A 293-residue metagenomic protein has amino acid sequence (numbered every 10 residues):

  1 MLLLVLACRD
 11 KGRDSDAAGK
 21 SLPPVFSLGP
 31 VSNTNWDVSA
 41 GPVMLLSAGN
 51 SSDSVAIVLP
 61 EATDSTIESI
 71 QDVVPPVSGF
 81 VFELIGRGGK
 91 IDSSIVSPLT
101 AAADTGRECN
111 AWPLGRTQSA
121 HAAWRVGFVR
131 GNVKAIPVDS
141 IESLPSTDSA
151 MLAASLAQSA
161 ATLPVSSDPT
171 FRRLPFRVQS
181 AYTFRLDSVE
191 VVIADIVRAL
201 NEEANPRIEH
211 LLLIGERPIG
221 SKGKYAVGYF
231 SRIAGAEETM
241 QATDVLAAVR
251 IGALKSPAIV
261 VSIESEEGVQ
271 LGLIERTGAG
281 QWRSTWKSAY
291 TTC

Functional and structural regions predicted by a protein language model:
L4-A7: C-terminal motif of bacterial Sec signal peptides marking the signal peptidase cleavage site
K11-C293: Exposed acidic/polar residues on beta-strands and adjacent loops within beta-sheet cores, strongest in beta-propeller
